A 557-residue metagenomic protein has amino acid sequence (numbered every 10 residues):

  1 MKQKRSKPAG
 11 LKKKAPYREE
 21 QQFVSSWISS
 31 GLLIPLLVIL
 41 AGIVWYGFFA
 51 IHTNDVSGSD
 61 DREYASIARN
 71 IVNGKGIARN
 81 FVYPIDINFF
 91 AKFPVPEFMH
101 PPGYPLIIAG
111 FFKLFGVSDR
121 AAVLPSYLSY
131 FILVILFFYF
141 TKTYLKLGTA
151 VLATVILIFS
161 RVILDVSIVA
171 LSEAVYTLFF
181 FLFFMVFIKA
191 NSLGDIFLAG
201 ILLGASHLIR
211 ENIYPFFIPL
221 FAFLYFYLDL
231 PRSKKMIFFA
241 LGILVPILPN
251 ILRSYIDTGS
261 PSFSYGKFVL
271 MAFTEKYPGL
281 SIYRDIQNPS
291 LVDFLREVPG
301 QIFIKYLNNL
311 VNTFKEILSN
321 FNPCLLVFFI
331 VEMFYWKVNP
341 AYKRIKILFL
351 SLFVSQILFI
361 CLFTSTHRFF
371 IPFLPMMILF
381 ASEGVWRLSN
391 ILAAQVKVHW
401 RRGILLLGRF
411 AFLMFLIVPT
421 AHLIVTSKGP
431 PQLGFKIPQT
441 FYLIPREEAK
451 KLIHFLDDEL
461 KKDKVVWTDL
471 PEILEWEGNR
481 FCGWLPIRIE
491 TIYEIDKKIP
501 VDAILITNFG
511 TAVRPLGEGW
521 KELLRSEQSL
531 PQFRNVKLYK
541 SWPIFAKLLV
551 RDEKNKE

Functional and structural regions predicted by a protein language model:
M1-F48, K142, R232-G242, L406-A411 (+1 more regions): Start-transfer (signal-anchor) and selected internal transmembrane alpha helices of multi-pass inner/ER membrane
L33-I39, V155, I201, F217-I218 (+3 more regions): Signature aromatic-anchored transmembrane alpha helix within multi-pass, membrane-resident enzymes that catalyze glycan
W45, K234-F314, L318-F328, F415-T426: Membrane-lumen/periplasm interface segments of specific transmembrane helices in polyprenyl phosphate-linked
A121-L145, L178, L182, V331-F334: Transmembrane-helix motifs of polytopic, lipid-linked glycan transferases
V134, Y225, K305-K343, L350 (+1 more regions): Hydrophobic, aromatic-rich transmembrane alpha-helices and their immediate juxtamembrane boundary segments
K142-L145, F183-L198, S206, Y225-F226: Membrane-interface transmembrane helices that cradle and orient dolichyl/undecaprenyl
V162-V175: Short acidic/glycine- and proline-prone juxtamembrane loop motifs at membrane-interface regions of multi-pass membrane
L406-L470: Membrane-embedded, lumen/periplasm-facing catalytic core of multi-pass transferases that use lipid-linked donors
